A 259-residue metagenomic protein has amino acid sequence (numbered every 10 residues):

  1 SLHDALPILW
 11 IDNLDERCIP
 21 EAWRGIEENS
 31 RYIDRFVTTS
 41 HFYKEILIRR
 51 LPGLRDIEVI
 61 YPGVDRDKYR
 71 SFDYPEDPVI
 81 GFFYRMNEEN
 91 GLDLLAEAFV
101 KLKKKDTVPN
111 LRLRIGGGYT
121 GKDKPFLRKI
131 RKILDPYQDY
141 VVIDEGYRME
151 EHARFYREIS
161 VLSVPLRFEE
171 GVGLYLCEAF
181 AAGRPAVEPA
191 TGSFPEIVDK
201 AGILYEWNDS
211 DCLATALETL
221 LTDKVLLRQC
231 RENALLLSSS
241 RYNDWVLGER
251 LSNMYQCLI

Functional and structural regions predicted by a protein language model:
L2-L6: Short, small-residue-biased leader/transition segments that mark boundaries at the very start of proteins
L14-F36: Membrane-proximal helix-turn-helix segments that form the acceptor-binding/catalytic region of lipid-linked
V37, D73-N90, A96-F99, R114: Conserved donor-binding/catalytic core segment of Leloir-type glycosyltransferases
F42, G63: Carbohydrate-associated surface elements
R112-R128: Glycosyltransferase donor-sugar binding loop
L127-Y147: Nucleotide-activated donor-binding/catalytic signature segment of Leloir-type glycosyltransferases, i.e., the conserved
R157-G171, R184: Acidic donor-binding loop of glycosyltransferase active sites
I203-S210, T219-K224: Conserved acidic donor-binding segment of nucleotide-sugar-dependent glycosyltransferases
